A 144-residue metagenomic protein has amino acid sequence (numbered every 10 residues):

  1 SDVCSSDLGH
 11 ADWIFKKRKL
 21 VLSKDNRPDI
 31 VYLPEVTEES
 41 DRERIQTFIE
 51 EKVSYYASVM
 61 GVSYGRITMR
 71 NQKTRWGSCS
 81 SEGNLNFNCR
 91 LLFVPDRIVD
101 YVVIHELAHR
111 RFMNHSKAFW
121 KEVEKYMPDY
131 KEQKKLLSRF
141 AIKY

Functional and structural regions predicted by a protein language model:
S1-Y101, R110-Y144: Active-site-proximal or metal-binding-adjacent scaffold patches in catalytic folds
E106: Walker B catalytic acidic pair
